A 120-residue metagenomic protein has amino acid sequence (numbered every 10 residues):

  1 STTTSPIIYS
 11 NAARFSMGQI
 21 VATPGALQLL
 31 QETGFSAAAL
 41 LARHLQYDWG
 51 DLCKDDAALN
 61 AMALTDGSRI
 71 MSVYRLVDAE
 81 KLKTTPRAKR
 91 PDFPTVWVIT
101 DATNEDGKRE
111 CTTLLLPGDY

Functional and structural regions predicted by a protein language model:
S1-T3: Glycine- and charge-rich intrinsically disordered segments
P6-K83: Compact soluble domain cores
I70-Y120: Short, compact, well-ordered microdomains
